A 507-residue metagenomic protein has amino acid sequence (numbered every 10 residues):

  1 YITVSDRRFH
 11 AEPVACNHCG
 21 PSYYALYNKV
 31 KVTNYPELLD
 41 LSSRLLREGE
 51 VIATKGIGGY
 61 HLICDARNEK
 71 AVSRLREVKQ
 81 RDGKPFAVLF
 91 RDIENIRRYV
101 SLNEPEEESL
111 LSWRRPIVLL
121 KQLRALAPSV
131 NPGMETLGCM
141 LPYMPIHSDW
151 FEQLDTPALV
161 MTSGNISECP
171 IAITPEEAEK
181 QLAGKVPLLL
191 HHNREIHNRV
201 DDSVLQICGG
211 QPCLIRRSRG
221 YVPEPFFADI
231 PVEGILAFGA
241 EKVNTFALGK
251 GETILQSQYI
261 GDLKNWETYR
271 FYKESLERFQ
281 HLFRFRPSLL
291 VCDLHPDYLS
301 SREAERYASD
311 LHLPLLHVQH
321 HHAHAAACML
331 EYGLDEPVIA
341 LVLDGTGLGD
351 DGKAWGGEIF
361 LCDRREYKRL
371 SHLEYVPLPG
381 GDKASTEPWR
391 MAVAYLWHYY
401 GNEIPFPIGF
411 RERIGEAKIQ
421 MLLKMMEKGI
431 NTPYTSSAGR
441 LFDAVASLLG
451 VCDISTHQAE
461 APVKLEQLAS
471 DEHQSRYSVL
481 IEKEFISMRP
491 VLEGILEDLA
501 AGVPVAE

Functional and structural regions predicted by a protein language model:
Y1, C19-S22, G49, V78-D82 (+13 more regions): Change "in soluble alpha/beta enzymes" to "in soluble alpha/beta proteins
Y1-V291, H295-L311: Active-site-adjacent structural elements in enzyme catalytic cores
P13, G20-S22, A240-R270, E274-E277 (+1 more regions): A contiguous, well-structured pocket-lining segment that forms one wall/lid of small-molecule binding clefts in soluble
T54, S275, E303-A304, L315 (+3 more regions): Extended, hydrophobic alpha-helical segments in both membrane/secreted and soluble proteins
S73, E94, P145-S148, E176 (+13 more regions): Residues on a specific face of well-ordered alpha-helices
L119-R124, V130-N131, G138-H147, F151-Q153 (+3 more regions): Cap/lid and interdomain-hinge subdomains that line or gate substrate/regulatory clefts in soluble alpha/beta enzymes
D293, H312-H324: Conserved phosphate-binding/catalytic loops in two-lobed NTP-binding clefts
M329-Y395, F406, E427, Y434-S436 (+1 more regions): Active-site histidine-anchored catalytic micro-motif
